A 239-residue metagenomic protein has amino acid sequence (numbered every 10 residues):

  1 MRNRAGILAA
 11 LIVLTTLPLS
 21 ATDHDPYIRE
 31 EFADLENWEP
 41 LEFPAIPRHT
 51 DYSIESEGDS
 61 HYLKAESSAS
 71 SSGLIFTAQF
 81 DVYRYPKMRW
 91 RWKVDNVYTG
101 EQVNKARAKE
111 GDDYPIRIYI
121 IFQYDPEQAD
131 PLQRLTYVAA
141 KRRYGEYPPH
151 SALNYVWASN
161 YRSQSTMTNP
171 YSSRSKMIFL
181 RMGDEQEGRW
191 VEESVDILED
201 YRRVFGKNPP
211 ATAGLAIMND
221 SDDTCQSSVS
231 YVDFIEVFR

Functional and structural regions predicted by a protein language model:
A9-T16: Bacterial N-terminal signal peptides
A21-I46, P131-Y137: Extracellular carbohydrate-recognition regions
F32, L215, V232-V237: Extracellular beta-strand elements of beta-rich domains used for carbohydrate recognition/degradation or cell-matrix
T50-G73: Short carbohydrate-recognition loop motifs
T77-M88, D184-E187: Extracellular/lumenal carbohydrate-interaction signature centered on repeated Trp-anchored short motifs
R91-V97, Q123-D125, L198: Solvent-exposed strand-to-loop "edge" motifs in beta-rich extracellular domains
D113-Y171: Extracellular/luminal beta-rich ligand-recognition and adhesion surfaces characterized by aromatic-Gly/Pro-enriched
I116-I118, S173-G183, E187-C225: Extracellular beta-strand ligand-recognition surfaces/modules
